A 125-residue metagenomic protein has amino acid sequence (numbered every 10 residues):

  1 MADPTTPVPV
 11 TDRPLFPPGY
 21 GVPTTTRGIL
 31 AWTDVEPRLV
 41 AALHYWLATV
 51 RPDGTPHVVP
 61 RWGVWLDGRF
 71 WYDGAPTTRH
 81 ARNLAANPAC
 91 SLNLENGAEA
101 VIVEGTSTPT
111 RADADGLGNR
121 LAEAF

Functional and structural regions predicted by a protein language model:
M1-L30, G97-F125: Charged, gly/pro-rich active-site loop segments
D3-T11, D34-P37, A42-Y45, G54 (+1 more regions): Short N-terminal helix-initiation segments at or just after the protein's N-terminus
T11, L15, R27, V40-A41 (+3 more regions): Alpha-helical structural elements
F16-V50: Short, conserved active-site entrance elements at the starts or edges of catalytic domains
V35, H80-N83, L117, L121: Amphipathic alpha-helical interface surfaces
A42-P76, R82, C90-L94, I102-T106: Short beta-strand segments
T77, N87-A89, N119-F125: Short acidic (Asp/Glu) patches
A86-N87, D113: Enrichment for repetitive, rod-forming helical segments
